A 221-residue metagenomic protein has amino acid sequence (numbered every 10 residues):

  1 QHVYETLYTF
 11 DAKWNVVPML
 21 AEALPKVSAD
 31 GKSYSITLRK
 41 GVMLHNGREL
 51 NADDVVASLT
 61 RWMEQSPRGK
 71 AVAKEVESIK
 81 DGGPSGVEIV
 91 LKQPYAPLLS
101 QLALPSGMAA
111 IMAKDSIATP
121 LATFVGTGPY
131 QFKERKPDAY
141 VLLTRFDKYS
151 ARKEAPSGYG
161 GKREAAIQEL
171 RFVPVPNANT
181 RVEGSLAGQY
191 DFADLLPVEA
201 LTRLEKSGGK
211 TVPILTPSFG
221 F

Functional and structural regions predicted by a protein language model:
Q1, V17-E22, R48, P97-G107: A structural "hinge/loop" feature
Q1-A29, T60, V125: N-terminal lobe/hinge region of extracytoplasmic solute-binding protein
A12-K13, A21, A29-D30, R39-G41 (+10 more regions): Solvent-exposed coil/turn segments that connect beta secondary-structure elements in extracytoplasmic/periplasmic
K13-N15, A103-R171, N179-T180: Gly/Pro-rich hinge or "lid" segments in bacterial periplasmic/extracellular proteins
A23-R68, G82, E88, G184: Aromatic- and charge-enriched surface segment that lines or borders ligand/interaction sites
S33-I36, S58, V87-I89, G128-Q131 (+3 more regions): Short, well-ordered beta-strand elements
T37, K70-M112, P120, T127-K136: Surface-exposed binding/hinge segments that line and control ligand-binding clefts or catalytic entry sites
S78-K80, K133-T144, V173-F221: Extracellular/periplasmic solute-recognition and catalytic clefts
